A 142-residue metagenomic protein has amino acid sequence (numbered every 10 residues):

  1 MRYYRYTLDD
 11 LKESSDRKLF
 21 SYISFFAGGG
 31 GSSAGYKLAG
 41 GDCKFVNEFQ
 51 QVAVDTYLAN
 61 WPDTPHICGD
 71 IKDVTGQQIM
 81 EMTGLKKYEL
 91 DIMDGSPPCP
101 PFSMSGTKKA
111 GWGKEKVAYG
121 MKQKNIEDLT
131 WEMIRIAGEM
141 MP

Functional and structural regions predicted by a protein language model:
M1-P142: Conserved active-site and SAM-binding loop architecture of S-adenosyl-L-methionine-dependent nucleic-acid
